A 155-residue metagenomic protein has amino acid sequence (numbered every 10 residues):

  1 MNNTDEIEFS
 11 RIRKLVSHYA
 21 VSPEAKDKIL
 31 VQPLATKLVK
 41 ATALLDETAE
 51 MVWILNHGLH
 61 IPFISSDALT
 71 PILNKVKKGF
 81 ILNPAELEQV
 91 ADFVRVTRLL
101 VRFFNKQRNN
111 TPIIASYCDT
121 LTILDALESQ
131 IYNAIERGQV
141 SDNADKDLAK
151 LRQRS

Functional and structural regions predicted by a protein language model:
M1-S141: Conserved amphipathic alpha-helical "coupling/scaffold" segments that transmit conformational changes between domains
K150-S155: Extended, Lys/Arg-enriched charged tracts that mediate electrostatic binding to polyanionic substrates
